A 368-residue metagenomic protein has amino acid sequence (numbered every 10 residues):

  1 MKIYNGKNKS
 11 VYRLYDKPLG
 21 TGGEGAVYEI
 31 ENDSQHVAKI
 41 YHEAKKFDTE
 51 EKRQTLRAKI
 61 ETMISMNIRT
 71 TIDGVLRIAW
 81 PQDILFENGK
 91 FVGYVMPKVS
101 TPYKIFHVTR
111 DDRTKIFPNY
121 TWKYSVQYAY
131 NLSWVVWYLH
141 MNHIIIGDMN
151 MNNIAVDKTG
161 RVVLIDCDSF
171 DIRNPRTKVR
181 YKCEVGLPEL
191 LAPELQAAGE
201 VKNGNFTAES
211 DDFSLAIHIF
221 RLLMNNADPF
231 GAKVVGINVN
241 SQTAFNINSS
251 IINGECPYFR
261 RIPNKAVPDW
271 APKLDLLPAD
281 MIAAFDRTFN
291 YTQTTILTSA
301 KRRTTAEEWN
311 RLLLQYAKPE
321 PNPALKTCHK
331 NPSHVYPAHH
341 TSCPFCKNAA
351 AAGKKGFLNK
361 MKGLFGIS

Functional and structural regions predicted by a protein language model:
K2-A44, D73-L76: ATP-binding glycine-rich phosphate-binding loop
A44-I72: The N-lobe alphaC helix and its flanking beta3-alphaC-beta4 segment of protein kinase-like domains, centered on
L76-Y128: Conserved structural core of kinase catalytic domains
V136, H140-T159: Catalytic-loop of the protein kinase fold
N152-L195: Activation segment/activation loop of eukaryotic-type protein kinase catalytic domains
L195-E209: Conserved end of the kinase activation segment
A208-S210, I219-I282: Conserved C-lobe activation region of Hanks-type protein kinase-like domains
K301-T304, E308-S368: Regulatory extensions appended to serine/threonine kinase catalytic cores
